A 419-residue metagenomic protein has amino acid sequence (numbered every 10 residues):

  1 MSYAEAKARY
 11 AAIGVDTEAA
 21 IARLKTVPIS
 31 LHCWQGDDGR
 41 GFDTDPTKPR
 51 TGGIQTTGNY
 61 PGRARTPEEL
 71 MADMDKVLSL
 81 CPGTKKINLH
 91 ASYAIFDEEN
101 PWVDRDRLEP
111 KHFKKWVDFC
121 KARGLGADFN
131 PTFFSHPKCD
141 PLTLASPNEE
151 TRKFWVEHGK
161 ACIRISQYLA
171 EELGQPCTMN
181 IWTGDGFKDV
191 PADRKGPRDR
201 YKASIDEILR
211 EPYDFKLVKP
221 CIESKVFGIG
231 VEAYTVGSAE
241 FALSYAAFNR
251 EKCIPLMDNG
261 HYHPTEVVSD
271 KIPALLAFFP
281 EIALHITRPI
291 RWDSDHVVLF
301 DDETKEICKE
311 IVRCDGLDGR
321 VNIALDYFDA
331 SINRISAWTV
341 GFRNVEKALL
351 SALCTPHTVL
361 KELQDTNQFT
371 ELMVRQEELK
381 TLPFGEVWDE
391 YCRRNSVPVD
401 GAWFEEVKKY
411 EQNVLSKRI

Functional and structural regions predicted by a protein language model:
M1-P147, F154, I163-R164, Q175-C177 (+5 more regions): Alpha/beta catalytic barrel-like cores
P110, A145-K160, K195-K202, V236: Short, amphipathic alpha-helical segments
C120, G159-C162, S166, A170 (+1 more regions): Hydrophobic pocket-lining residues that define ligand/cofactor binding sites across diverse proteins
S166-D193, V218-C221: Active-site groove signature of glycoside hydrolases
G184-G186, K225, Y327: Short linear capping/connector segments at secondary-structure termini
K188-E303: Acidic/histidine-rich catalytic cores of soluble enzymes
